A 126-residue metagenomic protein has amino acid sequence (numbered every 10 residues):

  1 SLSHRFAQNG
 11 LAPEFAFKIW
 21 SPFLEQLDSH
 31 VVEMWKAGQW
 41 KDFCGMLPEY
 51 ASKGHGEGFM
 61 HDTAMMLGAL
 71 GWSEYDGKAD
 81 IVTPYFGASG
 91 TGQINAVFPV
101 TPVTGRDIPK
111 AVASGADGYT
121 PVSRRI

Functional and structural regions predicted by a protein language model:
S3: Catalytic metal-binding/acid-base residues of hydrolase active sites
N9-I126: Flexible, D/E/H-enriched segments
